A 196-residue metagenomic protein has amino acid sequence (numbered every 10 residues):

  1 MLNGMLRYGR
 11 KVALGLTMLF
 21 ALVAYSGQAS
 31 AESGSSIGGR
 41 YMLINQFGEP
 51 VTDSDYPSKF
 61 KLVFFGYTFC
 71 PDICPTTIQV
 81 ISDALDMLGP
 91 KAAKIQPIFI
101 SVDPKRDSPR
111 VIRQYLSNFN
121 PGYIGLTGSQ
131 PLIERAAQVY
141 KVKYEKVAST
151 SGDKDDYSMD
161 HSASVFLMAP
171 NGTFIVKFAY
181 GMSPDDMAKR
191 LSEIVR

Functional and structural regions predicted by a protein language model:
L2-L16: Bacterial N-terminal signal peptides that target proteins for export
A21-G39: N-proximal helix/coil linker or "cap" segments that precede and/or mark the start of modular domains
G38-G39, K61, S162-A163: Short loop/turn microsegments at loop-to-beta-strand junctions
Y41-K61: A short beta-strand-turn-helix
S54-P75, I81: Short active-site neighborhood of thiol/selenol oxidoreductases, capturing the structured segment around
T76-A136: Structural microenvironment flanking redox-active thiols in thiol-disulfide oxidoreductases
L132-R190: Thiol/disulfide oxidoreductase modules built on the thioredoxin-like
L191-R196: Short, hydrophobic alpha-helical segments
